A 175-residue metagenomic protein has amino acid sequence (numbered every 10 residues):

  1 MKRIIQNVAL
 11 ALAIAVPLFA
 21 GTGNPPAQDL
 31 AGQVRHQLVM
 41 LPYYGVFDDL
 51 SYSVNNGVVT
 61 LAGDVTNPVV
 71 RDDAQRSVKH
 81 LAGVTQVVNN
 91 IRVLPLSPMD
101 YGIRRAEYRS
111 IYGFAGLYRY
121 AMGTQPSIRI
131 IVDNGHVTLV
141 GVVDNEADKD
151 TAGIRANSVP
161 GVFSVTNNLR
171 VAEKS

Functional and structural regions predicted by a protein language model:
K2-L10, I14-S175: N-terminal targeting leaders
